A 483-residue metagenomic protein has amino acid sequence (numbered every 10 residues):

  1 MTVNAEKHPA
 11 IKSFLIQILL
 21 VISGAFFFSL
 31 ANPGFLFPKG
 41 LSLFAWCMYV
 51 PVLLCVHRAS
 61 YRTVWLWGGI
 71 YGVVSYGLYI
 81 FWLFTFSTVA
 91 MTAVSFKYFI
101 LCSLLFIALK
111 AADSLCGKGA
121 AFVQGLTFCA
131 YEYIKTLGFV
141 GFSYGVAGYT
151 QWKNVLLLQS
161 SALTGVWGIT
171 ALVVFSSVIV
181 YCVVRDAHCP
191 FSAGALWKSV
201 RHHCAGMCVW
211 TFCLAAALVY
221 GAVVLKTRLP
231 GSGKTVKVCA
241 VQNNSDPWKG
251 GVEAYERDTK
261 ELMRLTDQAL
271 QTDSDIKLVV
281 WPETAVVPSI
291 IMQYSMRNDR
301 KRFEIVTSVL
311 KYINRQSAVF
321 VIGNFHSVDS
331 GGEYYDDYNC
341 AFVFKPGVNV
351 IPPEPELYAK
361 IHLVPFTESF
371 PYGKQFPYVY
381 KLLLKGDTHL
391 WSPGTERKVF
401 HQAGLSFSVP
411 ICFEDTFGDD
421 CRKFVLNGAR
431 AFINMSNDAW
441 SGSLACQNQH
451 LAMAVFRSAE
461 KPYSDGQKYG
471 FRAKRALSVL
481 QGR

Functional and structural regions predicted by a protein language model:
T2-L225, S443, A454-S458, D465 (+2 more regions): Membrane-embedded alpha-helical bundles of multi-pass enzymes that act on lipidic or dolichyl-linked glycan substrates
H8-I16, F212-T272, G442-C446, V455-S458 (+2 more regions): Non-cytosolic juxtamembrane linkers/loops that tether extracellular or periplasmic domains to nearby transmembrane
L36-P51, Q242-N243, D275-S295, R430 (+1 more regions): Short, conserved active-site loops that position catalytic residues or coordinate cofactors/metal ions across diverse
L83-V89, T136-T164, Y334-G418: Active-site catalytic loop in hydrolytic enzyme cores
T85, P288-S289, D329-S330, W440-S443: Short, solvent-exposed loop/turn segments at secondary-structure junctions
G125-L126, V286, N298-F320, Q375 (+3 more regions): CN hydrolase (nitrilase-like) catalytic-core segments centered on the catalytic cysteine and neighboring Lys/Glu
A222-F366, V399-A403, V409, F413-D415 (+2 more regions): Soluble catalytic regions of membrane-associated enzymes that act on cell-envelope and secretory-pathway components
S274-D275, G347, S369, L426 (+2 more regions): C-terminal luminal/periplasmic domains and tails of membrane-associated envelope-modifying transferases
